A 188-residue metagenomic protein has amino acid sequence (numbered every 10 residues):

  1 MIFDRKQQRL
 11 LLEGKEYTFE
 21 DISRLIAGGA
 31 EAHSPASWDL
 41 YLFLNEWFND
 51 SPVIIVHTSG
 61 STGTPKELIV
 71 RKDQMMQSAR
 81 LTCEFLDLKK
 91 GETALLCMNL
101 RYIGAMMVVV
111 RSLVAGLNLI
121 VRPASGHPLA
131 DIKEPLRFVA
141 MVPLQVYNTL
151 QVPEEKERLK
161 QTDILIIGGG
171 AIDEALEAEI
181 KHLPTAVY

Functional and structural regions predicted by a protein language model:
M1-H33, M76-L95, S125-R137: Conserved ATP-dependent adenylate/AMP-binding module captured primarily in the ANL superfamily
L40-H57, K90-T93: Conserved pre-ATP/AMP-binding loop-to-beta segment of ANL
N45, R80-E84, L150, E154: Generic structural signal for well-ordered alpha-helical scaffold segments
P52-R80, D87: Conserved AMP-binding A3 loop
V53, G91, K133-L136, L159-T162 (+1 more regions): A general structural motif
K72-Q77, T93-N148: AMP-binding/adenylate-forming
P153-Y188: Gly/Ser/Thr-rich phosphate-binding loop
